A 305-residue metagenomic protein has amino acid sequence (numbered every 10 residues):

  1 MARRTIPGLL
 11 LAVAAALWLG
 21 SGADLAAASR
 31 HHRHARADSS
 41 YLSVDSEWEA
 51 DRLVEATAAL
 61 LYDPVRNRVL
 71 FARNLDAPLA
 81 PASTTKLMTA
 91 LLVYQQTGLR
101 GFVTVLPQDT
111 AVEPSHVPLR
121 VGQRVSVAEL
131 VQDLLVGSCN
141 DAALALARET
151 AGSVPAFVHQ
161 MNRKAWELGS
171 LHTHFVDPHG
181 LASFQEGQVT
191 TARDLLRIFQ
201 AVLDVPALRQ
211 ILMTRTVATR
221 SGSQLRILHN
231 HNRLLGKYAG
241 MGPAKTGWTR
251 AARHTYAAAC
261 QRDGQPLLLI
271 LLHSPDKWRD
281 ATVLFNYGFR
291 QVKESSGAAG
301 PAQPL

Functional and structural regions predicted by a protein language model:
M1-L10: Bacterial N-terminal signal peptides that target proteins for export
L9-G20: Bacterial N-terminal signal peptides
L25-T84, L99-G101, V158: Beta-lactamase-like hydrolase cores
S29-A56, V127-A128, S153-L305: Penicillin-recognizing serine hydrolase domain
F71-L92, F102-V103, V125-D133: Short active-site loop at a secondary-structure junction that contains or immediately precedes the catalytic residue(s)
Q95-Q108, A207-T214: Short, well-structured active-site flanking segments
T104-H116, A182, T216-T219: Acidic helix-start/capping segments at beta-turn-to-alpha-helix junctions
A111-Q132, V136, H159: Signal peptide-directed extracytoplasmic domains
